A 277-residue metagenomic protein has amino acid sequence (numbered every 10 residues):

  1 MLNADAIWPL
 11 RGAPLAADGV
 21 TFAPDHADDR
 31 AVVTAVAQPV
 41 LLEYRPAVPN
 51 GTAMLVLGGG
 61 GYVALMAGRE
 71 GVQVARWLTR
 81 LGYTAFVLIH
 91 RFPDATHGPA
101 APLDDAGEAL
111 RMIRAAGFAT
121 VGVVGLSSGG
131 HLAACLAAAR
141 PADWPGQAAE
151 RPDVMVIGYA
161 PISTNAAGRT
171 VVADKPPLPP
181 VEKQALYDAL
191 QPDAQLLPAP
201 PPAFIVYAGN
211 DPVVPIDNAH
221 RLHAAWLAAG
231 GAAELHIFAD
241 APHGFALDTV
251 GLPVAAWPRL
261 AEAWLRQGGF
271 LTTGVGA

Functional and structural regions predicted by a protein language model:
M1-V48: N-terminal cap/lid segment of alpha/beta-hydrolase-fold proteins
A23-D28, A160-Q195, P201: Mobile cap/lid helix-loop segments that gate and shape the active-site cleft of serine hydrolases
G51-G59: Short beta-strand element of the alpha/beta-hydrolase
M66-Q73, F86-T120, G251-V254: Catalytic nucleophile-loop/oxyanion-hole region of alpha/beta-hydrolase and closely related hydrolase-like folds
E108-V171, Y187-D188: Primarily recognizes the serine-hydrolase "nucleophile elbow" in alpha/beta-hydrolase and SGNH/GDSL folds
A199, I205-Y207, D211: Short beta-strand/loop motif that positions the catalytic acidic residue of the alpha/beta-hydrolase fold
P212-R221: Conserved alpha/beta-hydrolase "acid-adjacent" motif
H220-H223, L227-A277: C-terminal catalytic histidine-bearing segment of alpha/beta-hydrolase fold enzymes
